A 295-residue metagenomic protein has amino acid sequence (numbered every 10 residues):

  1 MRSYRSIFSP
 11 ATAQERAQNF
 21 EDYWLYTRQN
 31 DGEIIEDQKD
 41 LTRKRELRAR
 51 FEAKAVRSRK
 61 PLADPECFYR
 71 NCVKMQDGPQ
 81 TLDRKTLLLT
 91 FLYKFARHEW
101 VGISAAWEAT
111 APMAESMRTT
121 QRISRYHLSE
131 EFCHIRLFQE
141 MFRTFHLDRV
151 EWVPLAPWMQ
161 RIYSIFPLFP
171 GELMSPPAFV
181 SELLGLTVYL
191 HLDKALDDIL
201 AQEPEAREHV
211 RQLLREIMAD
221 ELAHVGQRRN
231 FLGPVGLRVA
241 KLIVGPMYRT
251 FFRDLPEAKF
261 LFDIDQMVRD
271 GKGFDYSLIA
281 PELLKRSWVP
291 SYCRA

Functional and structural regions predicted by a protein language model:
M1-A295: Non-heme di-metal
